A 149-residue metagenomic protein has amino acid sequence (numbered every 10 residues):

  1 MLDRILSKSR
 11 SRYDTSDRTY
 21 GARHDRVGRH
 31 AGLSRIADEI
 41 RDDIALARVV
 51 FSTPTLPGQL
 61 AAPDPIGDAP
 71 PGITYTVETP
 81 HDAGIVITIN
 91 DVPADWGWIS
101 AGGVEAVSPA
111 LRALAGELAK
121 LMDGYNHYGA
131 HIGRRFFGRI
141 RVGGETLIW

Functional and structural regions predicted by a protein language model:
M1-W149: Intrinsic low-complexity, intrinsically disordered or marginally ordered coil/linker segments
